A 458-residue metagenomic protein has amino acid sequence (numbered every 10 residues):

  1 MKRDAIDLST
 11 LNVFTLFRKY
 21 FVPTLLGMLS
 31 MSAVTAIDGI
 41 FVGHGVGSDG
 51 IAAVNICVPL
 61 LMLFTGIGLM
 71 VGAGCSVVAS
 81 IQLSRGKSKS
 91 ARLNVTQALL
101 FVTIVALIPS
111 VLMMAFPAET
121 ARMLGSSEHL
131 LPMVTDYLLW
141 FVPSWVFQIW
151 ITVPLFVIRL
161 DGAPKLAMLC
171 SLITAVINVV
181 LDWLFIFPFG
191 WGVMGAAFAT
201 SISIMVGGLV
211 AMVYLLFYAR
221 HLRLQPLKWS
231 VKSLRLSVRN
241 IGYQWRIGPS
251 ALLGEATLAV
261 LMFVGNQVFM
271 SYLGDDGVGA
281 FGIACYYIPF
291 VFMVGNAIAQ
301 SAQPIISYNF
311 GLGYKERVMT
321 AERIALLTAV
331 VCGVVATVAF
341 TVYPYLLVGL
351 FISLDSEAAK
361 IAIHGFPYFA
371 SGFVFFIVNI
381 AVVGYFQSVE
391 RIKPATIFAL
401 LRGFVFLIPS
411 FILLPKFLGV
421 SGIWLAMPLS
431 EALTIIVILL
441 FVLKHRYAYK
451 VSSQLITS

Functional and structural regions predicted by a protein language model:
M1-F21, A79-S144, W191-G248, I306-G372 (+1 more regions): Short alpha-helical transmembrane segments in multi-pass integral membrane proteins
L8-V46, P59-G74, V78, T103-S110 (+4 more regions): N-terminal transmembrane alpha-helices
K19-D38, W140, T174, S203-G207 (+4 more regions): Transmembrane helical elements of multi-pass membrane transporters/channels
T24, M28, I40, V77 (+16 more regions): Transmembrane alpha-helix boundary and packing residues in multipass membrane permease domains and related
M31, T35-V42, T65-G72, S76 (+18 more regions): Alpha-helical transmembrane segments and their lipid-water interface positions in multi-pass membrane proteins
A33-I51, A121-E128, L184-W191, L252 (+4 more regions): Helix-terminus/linker motif at the lipid-water interface of multi-pass membrane proteins
I51-V111, Q148-A167, A280-P344, F376-A395: Small-residue-rich hydrophobic transmembrane alpha-helices
G72, F141-R159, A167-N178, A196-M212 (+4 more regions): Short runs within selected transmembrane alpha-helices of multi-pass transporters and secretion channels
